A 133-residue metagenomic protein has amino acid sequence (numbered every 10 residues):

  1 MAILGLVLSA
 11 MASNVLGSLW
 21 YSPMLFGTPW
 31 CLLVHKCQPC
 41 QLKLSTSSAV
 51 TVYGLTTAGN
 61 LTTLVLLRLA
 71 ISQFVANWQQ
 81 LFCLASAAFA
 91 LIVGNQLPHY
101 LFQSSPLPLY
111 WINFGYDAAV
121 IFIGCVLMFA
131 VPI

Functional and structural regions predicted by a protein language model:
M1-I133: Juxtamembrane/disordered regions of integral membrane proteins
